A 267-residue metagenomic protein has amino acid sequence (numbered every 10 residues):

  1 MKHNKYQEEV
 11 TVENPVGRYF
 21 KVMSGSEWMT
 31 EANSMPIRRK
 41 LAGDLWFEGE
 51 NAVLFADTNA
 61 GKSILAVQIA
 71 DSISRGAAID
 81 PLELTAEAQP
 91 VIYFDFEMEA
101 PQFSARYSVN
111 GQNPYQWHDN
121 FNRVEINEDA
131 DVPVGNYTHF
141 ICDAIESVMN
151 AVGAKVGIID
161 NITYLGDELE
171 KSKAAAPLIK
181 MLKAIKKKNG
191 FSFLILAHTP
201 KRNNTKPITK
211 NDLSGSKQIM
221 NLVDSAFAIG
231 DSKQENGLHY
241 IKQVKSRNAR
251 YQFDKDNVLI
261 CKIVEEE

Functional and structural regions predicted by a protein language model:
M1-T11: Interdomain "pre-motor" coupling segment immediately N-terminal to P-loop NTPase/helicase cores
V10-Q112, D143: The Walker A/P-loop phosphate-binding site
T30-A32, P133-N136, E170-K171, N203-K206: Short, flexible loop segments at the rims of nucleotide/cofactor-binding pockets, characterized by
R38-R39, I141, L178, D212: Amphipathic coiled-coil/heptad-repeat helices and related helical stalk/stem segments that mediate oligomerization
V53-L54, N59, I64, A86 (+2 more regions): Phosphate-binding/switch region of NTP-binding enzymes
S74, A78, M149, K186-K187: Conserved ATPase "switch" residues in P-loop NTPase domains
T85-A174: Conserved inter-motif catalytic segment of the P-loop NTP-binding fold
